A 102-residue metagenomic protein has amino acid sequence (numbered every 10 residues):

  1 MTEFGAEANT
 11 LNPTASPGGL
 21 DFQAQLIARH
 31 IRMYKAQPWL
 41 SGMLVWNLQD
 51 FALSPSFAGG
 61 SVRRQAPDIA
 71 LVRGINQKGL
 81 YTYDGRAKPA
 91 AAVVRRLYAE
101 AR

Functional and structural regions predicted by a protein language model:
M1-R102: Substrate-binding clefts and catalytic carboxylate motifs of secreted carbohydrate-active enzymes
